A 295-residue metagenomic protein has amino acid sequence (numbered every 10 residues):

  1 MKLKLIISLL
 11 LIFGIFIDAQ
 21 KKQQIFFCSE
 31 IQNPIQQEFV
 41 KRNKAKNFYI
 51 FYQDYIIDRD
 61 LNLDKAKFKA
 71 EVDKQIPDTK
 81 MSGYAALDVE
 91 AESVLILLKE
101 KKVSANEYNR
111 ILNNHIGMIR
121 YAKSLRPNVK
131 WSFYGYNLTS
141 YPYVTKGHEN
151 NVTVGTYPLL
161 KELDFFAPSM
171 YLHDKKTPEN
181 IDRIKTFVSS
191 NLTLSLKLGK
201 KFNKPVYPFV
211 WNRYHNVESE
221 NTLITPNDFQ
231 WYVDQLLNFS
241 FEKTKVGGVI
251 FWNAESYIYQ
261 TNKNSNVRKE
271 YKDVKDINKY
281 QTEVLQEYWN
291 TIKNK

Functional and structural regions predicted by a protein language model:
L10-D18: Hydrophobic h-region of N-terminal signal peptides that target proteins for export in Gram-negative bacteria
A19-L63: Boundary/entry segment of secreted carbohydrate-active catalytic domains
Q23-Q32, M170, P205-K295: Substrate-binding cleft of secreted/luminal carbohydrate-active enzymes
F27-E30, N114-T153, K201-V217: Aromatic-lined carbohydrate-recognition surfaces of secreted/lumenal glycan-active proteins
Q32, I50-D54, V89-L97, N151-T186 (+1 more regions): Aromatic- and acid-rich polysaccharide-binding/catalytic face of secreted or lumenal carbohydrate-active enzymes
P34-E38, K69-K74, T145-Y157, T186-L198 (+1 more regions): Alpha-helical scaffolding within the catalytic cores of extracellular/periplasmic polymer-degrading hydrolases
K46-N137, I224-D228: Substrate-binding cleft of extracellular glycoside hydrolase catalytic domains
D174-E218: Glycoside hydrolase catalytic-domain groove-lining segments
